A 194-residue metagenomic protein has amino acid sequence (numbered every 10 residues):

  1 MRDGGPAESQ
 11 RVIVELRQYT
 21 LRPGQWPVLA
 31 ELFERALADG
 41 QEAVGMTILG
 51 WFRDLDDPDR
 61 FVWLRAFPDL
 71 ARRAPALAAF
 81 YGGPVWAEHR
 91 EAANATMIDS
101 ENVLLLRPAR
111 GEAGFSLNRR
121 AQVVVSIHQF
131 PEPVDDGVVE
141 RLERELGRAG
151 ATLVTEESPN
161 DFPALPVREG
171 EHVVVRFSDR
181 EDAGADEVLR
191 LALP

Functional and structural regions predicted by a protein language model:
M1-V62, A66-A87, E91-P194: Short S/T/G/P-rich N-terminal loop/turn motif that feeds into the first structured element of a domain
